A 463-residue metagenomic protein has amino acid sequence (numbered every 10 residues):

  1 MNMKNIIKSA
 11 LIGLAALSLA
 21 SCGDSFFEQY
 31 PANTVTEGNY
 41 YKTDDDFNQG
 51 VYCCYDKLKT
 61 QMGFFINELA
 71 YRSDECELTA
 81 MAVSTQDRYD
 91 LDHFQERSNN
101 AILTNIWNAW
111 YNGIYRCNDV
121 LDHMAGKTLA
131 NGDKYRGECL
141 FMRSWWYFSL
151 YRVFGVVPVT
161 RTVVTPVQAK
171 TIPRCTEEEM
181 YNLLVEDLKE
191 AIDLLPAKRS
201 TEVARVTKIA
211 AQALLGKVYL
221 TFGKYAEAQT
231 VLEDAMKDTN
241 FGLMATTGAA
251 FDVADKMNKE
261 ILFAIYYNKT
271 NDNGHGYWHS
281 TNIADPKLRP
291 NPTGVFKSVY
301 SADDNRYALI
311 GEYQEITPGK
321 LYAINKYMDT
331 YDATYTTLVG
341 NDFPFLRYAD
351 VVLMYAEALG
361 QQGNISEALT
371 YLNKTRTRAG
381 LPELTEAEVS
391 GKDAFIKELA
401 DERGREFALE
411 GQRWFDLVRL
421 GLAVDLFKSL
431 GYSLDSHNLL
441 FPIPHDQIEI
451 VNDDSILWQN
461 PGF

Functional and structural regions predicted by a protein language model:
I6-S9, C22-Y71, D119, E178 (+3 more regions): Acidic, glycine-rich segments characteristic of secretory precursors and extracytoplasmic regions
C22-G23, Y55, G63, L78-V83 (+8 more regions): Long, intrinsically disordered, low-complexity segments
G38, F64-T85, V157-T162, L195-Y277 (+4 more regions): Short, surface-exposed recognition loops and adjoining beta-strand edges that mediate ligand/DNA contacts, enriched
D44-Y52, D56-T60, S84-F154, C175-E179 (+5 more regions): Conserved, well-structured interaction surfaces
M81, T85-Q95, V295-Y348: Flexible, polar/acidic helix-loop-strand segments at domain edges
